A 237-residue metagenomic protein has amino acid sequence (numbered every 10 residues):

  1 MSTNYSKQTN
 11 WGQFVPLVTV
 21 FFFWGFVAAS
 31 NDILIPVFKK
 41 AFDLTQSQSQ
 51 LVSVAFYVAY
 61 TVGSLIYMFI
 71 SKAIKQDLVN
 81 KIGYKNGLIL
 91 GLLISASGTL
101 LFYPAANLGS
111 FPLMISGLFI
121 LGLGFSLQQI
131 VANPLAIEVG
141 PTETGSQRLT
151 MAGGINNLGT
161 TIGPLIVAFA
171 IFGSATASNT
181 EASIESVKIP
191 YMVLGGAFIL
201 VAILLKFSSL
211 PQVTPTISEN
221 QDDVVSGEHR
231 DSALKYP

Functional and structural regions predicted by a protein language model:
G12-K39, S64-Y67: Extracytoplasmic
F22, S110-Q128: Hydrophobic core of transmembrane alpha-helices in multi-pass small-molecule transporters, especially MFS/SLC-type
Q50-Q76: Central cavity-lining transmembrane alpha-helices of secondary-active solute carriers, predominantly the Major
K81-L88, M114: Primarily marks hydrophobic transmembrane alpha-helices of the MFS/SLC 12-helix fold
I89-L108: C-terminal ends and interior cores of transmembrane alpha-helices in multi-pass membrane transporters/permeases
L127-P141: Intracellular juxtamembrane helix-capping segments at the cytosolic ends of symmetry-related transmembrane helices
T144-A175: Glycine-rich segments within core transmembrane alpha-helices of 12-TM secondary carriers
G163, V167-T176, M192-D222: C-terminal membrane-cytosol helix-exit motif in multi-pass small-molecule transporters
